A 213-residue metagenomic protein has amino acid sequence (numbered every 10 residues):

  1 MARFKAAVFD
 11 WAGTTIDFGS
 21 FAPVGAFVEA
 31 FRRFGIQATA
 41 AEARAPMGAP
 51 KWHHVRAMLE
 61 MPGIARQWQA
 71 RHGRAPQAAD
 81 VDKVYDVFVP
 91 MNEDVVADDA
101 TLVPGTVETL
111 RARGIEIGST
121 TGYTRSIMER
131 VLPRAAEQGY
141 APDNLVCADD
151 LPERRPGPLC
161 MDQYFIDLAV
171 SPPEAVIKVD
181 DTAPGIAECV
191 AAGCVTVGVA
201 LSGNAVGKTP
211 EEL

Functional and structural regions predicted by a protein language model:
M1-K5, E108-I115, T124-L213: Asp-based, Mg2+/Mn2+-dependent phosphohydrolase catalytic module
A2-P104, E129: N-terminal helical cap/lid subdomain that shapes the substrate entry/recognition surface in HAD-like hydrolases
V8-F9, E116-G118: Short glycine-rich or small-residue beta-strand-to-loop segments that form or flank ligand, phosphate, metal/Fe-S
T14, T121-Y123: Conserved phosphate-coupling serine/threonine residues in phosphotransfer and NTP-handling enzymes
P62-R66, I117, D181: N-terminal-biased segments
D99, T120, E153: Glycine- and other small-residue-rich loops at beta-strand/loop junctions that grip anionic moieties
